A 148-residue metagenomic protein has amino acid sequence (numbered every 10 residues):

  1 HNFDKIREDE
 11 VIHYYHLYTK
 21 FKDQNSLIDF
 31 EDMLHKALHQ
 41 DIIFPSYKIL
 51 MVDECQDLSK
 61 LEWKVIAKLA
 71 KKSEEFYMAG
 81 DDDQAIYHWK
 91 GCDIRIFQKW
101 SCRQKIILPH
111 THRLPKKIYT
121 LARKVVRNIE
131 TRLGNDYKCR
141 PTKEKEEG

Functional and structural regions predicted by a protein language model:
H1-M51, K60-V65, M78, H88: Accessory N-terminal region flanking or inserted into the helicase ATPase core in nucleic-acid motor proteins
I49, Q56-K143: Conserved helicase motor core of SF1/SF2 NTP-dependent helicases
K145-G148: Short acidic-hydrophobic, aromatic-tinged amphipathic segments that line or gate anion-handling sites
